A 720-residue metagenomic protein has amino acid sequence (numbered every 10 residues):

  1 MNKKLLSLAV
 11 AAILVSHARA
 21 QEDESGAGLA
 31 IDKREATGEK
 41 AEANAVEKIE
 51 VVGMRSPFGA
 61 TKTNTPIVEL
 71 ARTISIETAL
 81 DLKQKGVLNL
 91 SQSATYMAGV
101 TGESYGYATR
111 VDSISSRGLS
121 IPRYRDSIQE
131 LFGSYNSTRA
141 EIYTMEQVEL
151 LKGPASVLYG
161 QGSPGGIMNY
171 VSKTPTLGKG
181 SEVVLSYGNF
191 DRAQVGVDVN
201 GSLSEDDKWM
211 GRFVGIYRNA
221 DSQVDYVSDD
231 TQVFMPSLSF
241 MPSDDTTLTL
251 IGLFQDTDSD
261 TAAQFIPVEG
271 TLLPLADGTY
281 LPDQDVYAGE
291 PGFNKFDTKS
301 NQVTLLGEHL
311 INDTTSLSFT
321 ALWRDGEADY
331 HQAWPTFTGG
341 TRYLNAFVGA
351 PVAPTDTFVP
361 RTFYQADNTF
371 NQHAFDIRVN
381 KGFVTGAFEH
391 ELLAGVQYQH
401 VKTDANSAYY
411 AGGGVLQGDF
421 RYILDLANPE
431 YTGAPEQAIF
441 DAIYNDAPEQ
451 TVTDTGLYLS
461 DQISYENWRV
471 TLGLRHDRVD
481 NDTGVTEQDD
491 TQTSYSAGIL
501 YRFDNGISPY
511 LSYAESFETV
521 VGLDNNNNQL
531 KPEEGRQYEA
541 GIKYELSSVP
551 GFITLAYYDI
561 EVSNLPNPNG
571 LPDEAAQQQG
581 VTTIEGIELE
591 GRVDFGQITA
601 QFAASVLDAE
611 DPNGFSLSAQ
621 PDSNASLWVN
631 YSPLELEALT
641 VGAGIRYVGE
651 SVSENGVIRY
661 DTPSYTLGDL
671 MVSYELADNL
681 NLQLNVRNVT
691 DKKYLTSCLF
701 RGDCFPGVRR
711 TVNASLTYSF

Functional and structural regions predicted by a protein language model:
G26, D32-K179, V183, A540: Acidic, small-polar-rich N-terminal luminal/periplasmic segments of exported/outer-membrane proteins
S113, S120, D258-T271, K402 (+4 more regions): Surface-exposed extracellular loop regions of Gram-negative outer-membrane beta-barrel proteins, predominantly
Y143-E146, V157-P236, P242-T246, N301 (+2 more regions): Outer-membrane beta-barrel translocator/receptor signature
R218-S222, F234-L310, D325-F370, G418-Q450 (+2 more regions): Acidic/polar loop-and-plug regions of large Gram-negative outer-membrane beta-barrel proteins
M241-S243, F370, E389-V401, D446-V562 (+1 more regions): Structural signature of Gram-negative outer-membrane beta-barrels, strongest in the C-terminal barrel of TonB-dependent
L305-D325, R361-G484: Face-selective signature of the C-terminal outer-membrane beta-barrel domain
E308-L310, S316-L322, G326-Q332, P532-G596 (+1 more regions): Membrane-embedded beta-barrel scaffold of Gram-negative outer-membrane proteins
N467, P550, D559-E561, Q577-G656 (+3 more regions): Gram-negative outer-membrane beta-barrel transporters
